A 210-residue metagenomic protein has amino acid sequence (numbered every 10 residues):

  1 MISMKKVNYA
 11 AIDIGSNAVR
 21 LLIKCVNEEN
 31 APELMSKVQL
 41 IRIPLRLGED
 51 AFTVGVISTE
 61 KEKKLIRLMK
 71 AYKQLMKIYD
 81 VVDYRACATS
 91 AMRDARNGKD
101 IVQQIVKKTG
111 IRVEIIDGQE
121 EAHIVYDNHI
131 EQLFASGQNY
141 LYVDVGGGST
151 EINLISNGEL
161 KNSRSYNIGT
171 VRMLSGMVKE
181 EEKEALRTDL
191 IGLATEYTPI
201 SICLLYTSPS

Functional and structural regions predicted by a protein language model:
K5, D117-L141: Conserved phosphate-binding catalytic cores of ATP/NTP-utilizing and phosphoryl-transfer enzymes
K5-N30, G137-N162: Gly/Thr-rich phosphate-binding beta-strand-loop-beta motif of the actin/hexokinase/Hsp70
V19-I57, S156-E182: Short glycine-rich, Thr/Ser-proximal phosphate-binding strand/loop in the N-terminal lobe of ATP-dependent enzymes
Q39-V82: Phosphate-binding loop and its immediate beta->loop->alpha context in nucleotide/phosphate-handling enzymes
A95-D100: Metal-dependent catalytic neighborhoods of phosphoester/phosphodiester hydrolases
G176-L204: ATP/pyrophosphate-binding catalytic subdomain of soluble kinases
Y206-S210: Conserved small/polar residues in nucleotide/adenosyl-binding loops
